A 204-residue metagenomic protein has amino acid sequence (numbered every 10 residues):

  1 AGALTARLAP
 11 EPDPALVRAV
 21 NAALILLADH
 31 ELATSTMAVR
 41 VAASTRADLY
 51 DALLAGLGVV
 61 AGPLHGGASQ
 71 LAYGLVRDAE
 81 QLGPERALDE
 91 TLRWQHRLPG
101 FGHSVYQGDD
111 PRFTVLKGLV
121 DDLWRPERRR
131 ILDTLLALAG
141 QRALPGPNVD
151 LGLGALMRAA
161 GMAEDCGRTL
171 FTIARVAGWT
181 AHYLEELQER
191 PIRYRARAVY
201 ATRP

Functional and structural regions predicted by a protein language model:
A1-P204: Hydrophobic alpha-helical bundle cores within soluble ligand-binding/oligomerization subdomains
